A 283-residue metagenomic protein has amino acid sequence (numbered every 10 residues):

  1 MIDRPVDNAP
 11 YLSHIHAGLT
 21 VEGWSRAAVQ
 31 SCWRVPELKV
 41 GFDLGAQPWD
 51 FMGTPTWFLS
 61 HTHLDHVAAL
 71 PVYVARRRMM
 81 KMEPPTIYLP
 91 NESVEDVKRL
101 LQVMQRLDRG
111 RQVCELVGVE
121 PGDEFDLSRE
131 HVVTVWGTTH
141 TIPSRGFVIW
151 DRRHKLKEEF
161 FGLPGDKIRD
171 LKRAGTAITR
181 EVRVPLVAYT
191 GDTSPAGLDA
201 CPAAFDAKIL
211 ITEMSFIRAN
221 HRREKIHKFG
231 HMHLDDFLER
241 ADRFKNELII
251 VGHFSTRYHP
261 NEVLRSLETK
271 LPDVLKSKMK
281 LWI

Functional and structural regions predicted by a protein language model:
M1-M52, R145-I149, K155, T179-T190 (+1 more regions): Conserved beta-strand hairpin/beta-sheet module of binuclear metal-dependent hydrolase folds, prominently
R26, H131-F205, I209-R218: Active-site-proximal loop/helix segment associated with metal-binding centers of metalloenzymes
F42, S60, T190-G191, T212-M214 (+1 more regions): Active-site flanking residues adjacent to catalytic metal/cofactor-binding acidic residues
D43-L89: Active-site metal-binding motif and surrounding structural segment of the metallo-beta-lactamase
A69-R76, L100, H259-E268: Metal-dependent catalytic neighborhoods of phosphoester/phosphodiester hydrolases
P84-E92, I211, I250-V251: Short internal beta-strands
E92-Q105, Q112-G122: A gly/proline- and charged-residue-enriched helix-loop-helix capping module
R111-D123, A196-I283: Binuclear metal-ion centers of metallo-dependent hydrolases, dominated by the metallo-beta-lactamase
